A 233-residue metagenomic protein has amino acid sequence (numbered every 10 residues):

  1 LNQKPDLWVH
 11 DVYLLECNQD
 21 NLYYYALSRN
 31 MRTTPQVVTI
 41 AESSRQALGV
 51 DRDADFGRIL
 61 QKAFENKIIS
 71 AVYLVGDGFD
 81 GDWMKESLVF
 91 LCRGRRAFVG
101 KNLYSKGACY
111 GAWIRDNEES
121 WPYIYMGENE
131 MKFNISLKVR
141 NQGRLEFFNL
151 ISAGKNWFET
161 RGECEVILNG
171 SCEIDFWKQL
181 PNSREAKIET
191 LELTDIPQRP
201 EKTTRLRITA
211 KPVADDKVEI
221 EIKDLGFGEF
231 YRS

Functional and structural regions predicted by a protein language model:
L1, R96-Y110: Conserved beta-strand -> loop -> alpha-helix junction used to position metal-binding or nucleic-acid-contacting
N2-Q36, T204-K223: Gly/Thr-rich phosphate-binding beta-strand-loop-beta motif of the actin/hexokinase/Hsp70
Q3, V50-I68: Phosphate/ATP-binding catalytic cores across multiple sugar-kinase/actin-like superfamilies, primarily ASKHA
L14-Q19, L74-F79, E128-E130: Structural motif
D20-D53, Y231-S233: Short glycine-rich, Thr/Ser-proximal phosphate-binding strand/loop in the N-terminal lobe of ATP-dependent enzymes
L60-L88, R96, G100-K101: Glycine-rich phosphate-binding loops at beta-strand->alpha-helix junctions
L103, C109-D195: Acidic, glycine/GT-rich loop-and beta-edge segments that sit at the periphery of enzyme/chaperone cores
Q179-G228, R232: Extended hydrophobic packing segments that form well-structured cores
